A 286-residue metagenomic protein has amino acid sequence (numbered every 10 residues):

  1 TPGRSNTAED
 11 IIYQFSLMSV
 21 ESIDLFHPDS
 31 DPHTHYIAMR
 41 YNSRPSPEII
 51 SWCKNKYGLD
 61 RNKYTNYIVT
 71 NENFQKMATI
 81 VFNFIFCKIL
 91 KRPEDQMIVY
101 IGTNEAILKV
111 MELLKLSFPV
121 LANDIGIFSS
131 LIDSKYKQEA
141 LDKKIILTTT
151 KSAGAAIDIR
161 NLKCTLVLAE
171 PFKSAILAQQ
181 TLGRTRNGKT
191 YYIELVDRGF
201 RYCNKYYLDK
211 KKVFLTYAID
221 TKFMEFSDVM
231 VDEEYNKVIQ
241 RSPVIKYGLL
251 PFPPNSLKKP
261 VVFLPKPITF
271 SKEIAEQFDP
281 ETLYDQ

Functional and structural regions predicted by a protein language model:
T1-D31: Post-DEXD/H (motif II) to motif III coupling segment of the RecA-like Helicase ATP-binding lobe
T1-G3, T103, T148-K151: A short beta-strand-to-loop transition that corresponds to the Sensor-1 phosphate-sensing loop of AAA+ P-loop ATPases
F15-H27, N187-F252: A conserved SF2-helicase RecA2
S22-D95: Conserved interdomain linker/interface between the two RecA-like ATPase lobes of SF2 helicase motors
Q96, E225-D285: Long, largely alpha-helical accessory region at the distal end of helicase-like NTP-driven motors
Q96-Y100, G126, L166: Conserved beta-strand elements of the Class I
I101-S129: Conserved helicase motor "Helicase C" RecA-like lobe of SF1/SF2 P-loop NTPases
S130-V213: Conserved RecA-like P-loop NTPase helicase motor core
